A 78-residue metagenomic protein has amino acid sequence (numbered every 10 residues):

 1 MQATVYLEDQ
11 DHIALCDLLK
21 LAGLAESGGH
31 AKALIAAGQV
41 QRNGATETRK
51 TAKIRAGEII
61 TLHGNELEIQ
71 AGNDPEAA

Functional and structural regions predicted by a protein language model:
M1-Q10: A detector for short, charged/polar N-terminal pre-domain segments
D9-D11, D17, D74: Acidic-enriched, low-complexity/disordered segments with a strong bias for Aspartate over Glutamate
I13-A56: A basic, amphipathic helix-loop patch mediating RNA/tRNA/ribosome contacts
V40-A78: S4-like RNA-binding module at protein N-termini
